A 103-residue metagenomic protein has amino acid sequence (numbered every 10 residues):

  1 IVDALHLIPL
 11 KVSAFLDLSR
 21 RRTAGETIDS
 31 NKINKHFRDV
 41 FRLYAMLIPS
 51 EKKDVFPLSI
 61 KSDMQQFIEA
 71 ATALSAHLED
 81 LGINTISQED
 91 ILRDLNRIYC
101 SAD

Functional and structural regions predicted by a protein language model:
I1-A73: Catalytic cores of NTP-dependent nucleotidyl/adenyl transfer enzymes across multiple folds
Q65-D103: Long, low-complexity C-terminal extensions of enzymes
